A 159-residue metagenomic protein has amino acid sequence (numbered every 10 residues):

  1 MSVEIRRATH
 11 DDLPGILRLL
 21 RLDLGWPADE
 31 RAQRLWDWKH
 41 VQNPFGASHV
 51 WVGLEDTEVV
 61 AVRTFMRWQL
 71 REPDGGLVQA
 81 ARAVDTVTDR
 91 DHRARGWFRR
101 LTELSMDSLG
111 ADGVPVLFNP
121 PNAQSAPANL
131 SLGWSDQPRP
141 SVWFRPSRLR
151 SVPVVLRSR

Functional and structural regions predicted by a protein language model:
M1-H40, P44-L54, V59, V78-R82 (+1 more regions): Short amphipathic alpha-helix that is part of the acyltransferase structural core
W36-H40, F65-W68, F98, W134: Tryptophan-centric aromatic hotspots in well-structured domains and transmembrane helices
E55-V60, T64-D74, V84: Acetyl-CoA-dependent GNAT
L70, S135-V155: Conserved catalytic-core motifs of GNAT/GCN5-like acyltransferases
T88, R93-S108: Conserved acetyl-CoA-binding loop-helix of GNAT-fold acetyltransferases
L109-N122: Conserved GNAT acetyl-CoA-binding A-motif
N129-S131: Conserved active-site tyrosine of GNAT-family acetyltransferases
